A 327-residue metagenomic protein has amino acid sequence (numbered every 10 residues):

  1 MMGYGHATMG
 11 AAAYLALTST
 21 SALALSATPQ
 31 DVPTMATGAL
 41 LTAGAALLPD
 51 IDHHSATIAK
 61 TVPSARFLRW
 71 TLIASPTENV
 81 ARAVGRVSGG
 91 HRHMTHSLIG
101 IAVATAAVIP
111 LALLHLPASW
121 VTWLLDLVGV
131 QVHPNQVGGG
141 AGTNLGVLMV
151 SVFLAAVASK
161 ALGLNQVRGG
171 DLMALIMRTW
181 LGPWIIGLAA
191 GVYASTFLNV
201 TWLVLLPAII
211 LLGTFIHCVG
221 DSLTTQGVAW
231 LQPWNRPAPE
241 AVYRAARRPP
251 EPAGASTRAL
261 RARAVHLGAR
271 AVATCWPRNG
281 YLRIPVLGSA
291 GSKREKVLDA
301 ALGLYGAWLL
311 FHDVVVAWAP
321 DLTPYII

Functional and structural regions predicted by a protein language model:
M1-I327: N-terminal membrane-targeting hydrophobic helices
